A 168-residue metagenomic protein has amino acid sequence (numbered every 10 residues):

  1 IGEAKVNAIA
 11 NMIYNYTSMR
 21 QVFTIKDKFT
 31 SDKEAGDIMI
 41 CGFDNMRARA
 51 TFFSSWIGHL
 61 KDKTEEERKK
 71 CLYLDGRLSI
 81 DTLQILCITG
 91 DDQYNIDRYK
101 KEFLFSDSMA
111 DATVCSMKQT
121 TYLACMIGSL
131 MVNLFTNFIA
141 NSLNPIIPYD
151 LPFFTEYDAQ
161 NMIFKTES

Functional and structural regions predicted by a protein language model:
I1-M19: Glycine-rich phosphate-binding loop and adjoining beta1-alpha1-beta2 segment of Rossmann-like nucleotide-binding folds
T17-F23, K69: A short helix-to-beta-strand connector/capping loop
T24-I25, L74: Short, hydrophobic beta-strand segments that form beta-sheet elements in well-ordered domains
I25-S31: Conserved SAM/SAH-binding loop
E34-I38, G42-S168: Glycine-rich phosphate/adenylate-binding loop
